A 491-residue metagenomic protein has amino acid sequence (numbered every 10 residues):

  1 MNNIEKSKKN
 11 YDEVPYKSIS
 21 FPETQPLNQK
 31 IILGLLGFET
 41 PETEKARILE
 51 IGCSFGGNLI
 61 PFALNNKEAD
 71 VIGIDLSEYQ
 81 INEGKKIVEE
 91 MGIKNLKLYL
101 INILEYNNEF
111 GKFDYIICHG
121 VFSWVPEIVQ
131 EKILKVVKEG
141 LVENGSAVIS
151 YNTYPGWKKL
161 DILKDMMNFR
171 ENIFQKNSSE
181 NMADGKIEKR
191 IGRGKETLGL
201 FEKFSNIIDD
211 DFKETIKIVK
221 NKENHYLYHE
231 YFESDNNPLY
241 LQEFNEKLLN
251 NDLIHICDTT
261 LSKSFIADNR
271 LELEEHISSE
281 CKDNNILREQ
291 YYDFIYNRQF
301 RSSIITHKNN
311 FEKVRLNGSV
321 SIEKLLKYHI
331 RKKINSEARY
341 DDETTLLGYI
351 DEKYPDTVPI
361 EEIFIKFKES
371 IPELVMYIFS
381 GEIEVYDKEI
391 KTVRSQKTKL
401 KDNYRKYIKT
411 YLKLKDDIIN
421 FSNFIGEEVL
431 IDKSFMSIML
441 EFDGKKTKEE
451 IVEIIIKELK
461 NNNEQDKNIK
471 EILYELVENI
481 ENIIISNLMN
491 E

Functional and structural regions predicted by a protein language model:
E13, K17-A46: Conserved alpha-helix/loop element of class I SAM-dependent methyltransferases that forms part of the SAM/SAH-binding
F55-E68: Conserved SAM-binding loop of SAM-dependent methyltransferases across substrates and taxa, primarily the Class I
S77: Conserved SAM/SAH-binding beta-strand->alpha-helix loop
G92-I103: Conserved SAM-binding strand-loop segment of SAM-dependent methyltransferases
N107-I116: A short acidic, Gly/Pro-enriched loop at the edge of an enzyme's catalytic core that lines a small-molecule cofactor
E131-E143: A short glycine-rich, Lys/Arg-flanked "PGG" loop and its adjoining helix->strand segment in the class I
I149-N177, L200-F204: Conserved class I S-adenosyl-L-methionine
I266-K308, S336-E491: Long, charge-rich, low-complexity alpha-helical segments
